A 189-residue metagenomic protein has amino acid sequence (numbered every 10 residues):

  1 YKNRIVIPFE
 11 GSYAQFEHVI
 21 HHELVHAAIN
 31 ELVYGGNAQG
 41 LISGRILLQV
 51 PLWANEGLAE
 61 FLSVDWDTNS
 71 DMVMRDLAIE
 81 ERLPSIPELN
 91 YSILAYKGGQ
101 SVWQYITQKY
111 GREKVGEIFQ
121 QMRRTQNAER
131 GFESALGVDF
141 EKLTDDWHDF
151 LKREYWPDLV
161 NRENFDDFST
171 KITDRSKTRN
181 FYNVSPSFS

Functional and structural regions predicted by a protein language model:
Y1-R4, P8-S169: Acidic/His/Gly-enriched intrinsically disordered linker/tail segments that often contain short helix/coil "MoRF-like"
T170-S189: Beta-strand-rich domains and repeat architectures in extracellular enzymes and scaffolds, especially beta-propellers
